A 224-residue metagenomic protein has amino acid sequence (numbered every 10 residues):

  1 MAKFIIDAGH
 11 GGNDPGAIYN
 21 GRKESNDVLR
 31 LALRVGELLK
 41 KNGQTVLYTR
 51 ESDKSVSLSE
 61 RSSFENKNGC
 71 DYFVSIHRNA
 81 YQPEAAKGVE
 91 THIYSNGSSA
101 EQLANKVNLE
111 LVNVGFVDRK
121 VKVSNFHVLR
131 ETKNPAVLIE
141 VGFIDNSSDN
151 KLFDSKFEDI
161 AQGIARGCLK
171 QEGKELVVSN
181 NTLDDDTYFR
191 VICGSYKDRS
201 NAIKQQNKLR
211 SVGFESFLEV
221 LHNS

Functional and structural regions predicted by a protein language model:
M1-A2, S224: Short, Lys/Arg-enriched, disordered terminal segments
A2-F4, R22-N180: Active-site-proximal helix/loop segments of hydrolytic enzymes
A2-G21: Short glycine-rich His-centered loop
G11, N79, I144, Y196 (+1 more regions): Active-site beta-loop-alpha junctions enriched in small/polar residues
G16, E101, S148-D149, N201-I203: Short acidic, gly/pro-rich beta-turn/loop elements at beta-sheet edges and active-site/ligand-binding grooves
A17, K54, R190-V191: Generic anion/oxyanion-binding catalytic loop in active/binding sites
I18-S25, Y196-R199: Periplasmic OmpA-like peptidoglycan-binding domain that tethers envelope proteins to the cell wall
V177-S224: Solvent-exposed beta-strand motifs enriched in subsets of small alpha/beta binding domains, especially certain
